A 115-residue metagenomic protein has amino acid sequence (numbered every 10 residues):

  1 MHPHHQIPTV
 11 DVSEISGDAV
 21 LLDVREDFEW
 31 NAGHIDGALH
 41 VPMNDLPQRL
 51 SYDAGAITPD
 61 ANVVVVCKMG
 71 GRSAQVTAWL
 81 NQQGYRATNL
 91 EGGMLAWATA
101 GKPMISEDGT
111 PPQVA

Functional and structural regions predicted by a protein language model:
M1-V20, E26-N62, G71-A115: Rhodanese-like catalytic fold shared by cysteine-dependent sulfurtransferases and DSP/PTP-type phosphatases
V66: Short, surface-exposed ligand- or partner-binding patches at beta-edge/loop junctions that are enriched in aromatics
